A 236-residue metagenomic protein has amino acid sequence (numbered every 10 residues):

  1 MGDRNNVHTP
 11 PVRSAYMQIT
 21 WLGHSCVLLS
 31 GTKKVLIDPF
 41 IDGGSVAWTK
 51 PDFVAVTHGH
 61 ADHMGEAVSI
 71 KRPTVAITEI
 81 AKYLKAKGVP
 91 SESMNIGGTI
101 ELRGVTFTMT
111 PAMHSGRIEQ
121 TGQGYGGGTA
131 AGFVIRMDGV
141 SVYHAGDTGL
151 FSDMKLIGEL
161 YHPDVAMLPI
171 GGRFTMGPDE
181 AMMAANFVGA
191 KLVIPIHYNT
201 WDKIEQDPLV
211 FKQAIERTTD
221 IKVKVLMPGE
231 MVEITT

Functional and structural regions predicted by a protein language model:
G2-T49, S93-E159, P228-T236: Core dinuclear metal-dependent hydrolase active-site scaffold
T20, K85-T99, M182-T236: Binuclear metal-ion centers of metallo-dependent hydrolases, dominated by the metallo-beta-lactamase
L36-D38, P51-H60, T74-I77, Y143-T148 (+3 more regions): Active-site neighborhood of phospho(di)ester-bond hydrolases with catalytic His/Asp-centered motifs
I41-K85, P90-E92, L160-M167: Active-site metal-binding motif and surrounding structural segment of the metallo-beta-lactamase
G43-S45, H60-G65, A81-L84, G98-E101 (+5 more regions): Active-site environment of divalent metal-dependent phosphoester hydrolases
E66-I70, Y83-K87, D153-I157, E180-A184 (+1 more regions): A short acidic, amphipathic alpha-helical/loop segment
A131-K191, I196-K203: Metallo-beta-lactamase
